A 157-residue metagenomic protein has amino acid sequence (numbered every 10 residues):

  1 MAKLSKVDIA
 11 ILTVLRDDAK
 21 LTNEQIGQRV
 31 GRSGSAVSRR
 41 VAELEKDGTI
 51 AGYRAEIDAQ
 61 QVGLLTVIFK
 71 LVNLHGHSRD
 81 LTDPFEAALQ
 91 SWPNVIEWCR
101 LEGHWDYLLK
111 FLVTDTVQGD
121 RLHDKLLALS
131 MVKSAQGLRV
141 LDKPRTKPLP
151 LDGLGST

Functional and structural regions predicted by a protein language model:
M1-T157: A compositional/biophysical signature of low hydrophobicity enriched in polar/charged and small residues
